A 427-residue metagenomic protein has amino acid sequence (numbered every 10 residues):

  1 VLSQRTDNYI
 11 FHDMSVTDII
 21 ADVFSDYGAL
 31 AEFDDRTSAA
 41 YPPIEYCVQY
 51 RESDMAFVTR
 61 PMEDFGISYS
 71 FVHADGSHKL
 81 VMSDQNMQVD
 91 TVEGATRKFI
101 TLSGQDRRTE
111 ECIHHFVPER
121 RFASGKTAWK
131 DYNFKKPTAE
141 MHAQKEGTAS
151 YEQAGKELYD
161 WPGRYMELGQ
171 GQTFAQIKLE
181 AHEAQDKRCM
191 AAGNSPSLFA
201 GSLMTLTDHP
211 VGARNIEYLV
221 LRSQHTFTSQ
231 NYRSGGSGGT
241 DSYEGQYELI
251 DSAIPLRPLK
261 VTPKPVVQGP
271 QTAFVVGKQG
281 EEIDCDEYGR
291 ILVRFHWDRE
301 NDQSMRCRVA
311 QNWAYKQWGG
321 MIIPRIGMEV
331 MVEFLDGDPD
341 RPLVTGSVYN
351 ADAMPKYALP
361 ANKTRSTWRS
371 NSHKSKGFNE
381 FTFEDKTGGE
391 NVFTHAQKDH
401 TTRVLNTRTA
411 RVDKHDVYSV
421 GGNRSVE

Functional and structural regions predicted by a protein language model:
V1, Q85, Y232-L256, E287-E300 (+1 more regions): Short solvent-exposed strand/turn elements
V1-L2, I10-S15, I20, P137-A143 (+4 more regions): Carboxylate/His-rich catalytic cores and anion/metal-binding grooves
S3-R5, S70, D90-E93, S124-A128 (+11 more regions): Short helix/loop capping segments that flank catalytic or ligand/cofactor-binding pockets
R5-D13, I44-V48, V261, Q311-N312 (+1 more regions): Second-shell loop/turn segments in exported
M14-Y41, E45-A253: Extended, domain-scale alpha-helical bundle/helix-rich regions
F71, M82-S83, V267-E427: Structural signature for extended repeat/solenoid scaffolds and their inter-repeat hinge/linker regions, spanning
Q185, A191-A192, V261, Q279 (+1 more regions): Short, solvent-exposed loop/turn positions at domain surfaces that link secondary-structure elements or cap domain
A253-P270: Short boundary/loop segments of OB/S1/cold-shock single-stranded nucleic-acid-binding domains
